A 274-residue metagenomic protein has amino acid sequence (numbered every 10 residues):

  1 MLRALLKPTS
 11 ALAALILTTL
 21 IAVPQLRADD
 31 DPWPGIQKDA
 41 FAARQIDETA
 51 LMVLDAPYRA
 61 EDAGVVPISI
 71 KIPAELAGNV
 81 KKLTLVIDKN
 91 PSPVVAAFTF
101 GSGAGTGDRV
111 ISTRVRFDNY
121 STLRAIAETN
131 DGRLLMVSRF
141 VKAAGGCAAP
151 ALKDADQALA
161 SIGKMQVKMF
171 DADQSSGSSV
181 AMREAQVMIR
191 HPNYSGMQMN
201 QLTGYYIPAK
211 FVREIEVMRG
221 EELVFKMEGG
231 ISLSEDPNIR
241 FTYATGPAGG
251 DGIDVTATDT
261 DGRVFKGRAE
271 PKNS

Functional and structural regions predicted by a protein language model:
M1-A13: Bacterial N-terminal signal peptides that target proteins for export
S10-A22: Bacterial N-terminal signal peptides
I21-D29: Sec/Tat signal peptide C-region and signal peptidase I cleavage site
D30-K153, M169-V180, M188-S274: A general "mature secreted/periplasmic domain" signal
